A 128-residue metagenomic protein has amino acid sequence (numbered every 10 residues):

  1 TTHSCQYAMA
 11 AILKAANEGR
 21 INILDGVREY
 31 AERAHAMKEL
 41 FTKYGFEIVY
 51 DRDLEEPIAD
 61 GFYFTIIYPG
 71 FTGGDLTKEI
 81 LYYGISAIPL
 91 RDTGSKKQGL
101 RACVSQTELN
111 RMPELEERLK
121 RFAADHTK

Functional and structural regions predicted by a protein language model:
T1-K128: PLP-dependent class I/II
